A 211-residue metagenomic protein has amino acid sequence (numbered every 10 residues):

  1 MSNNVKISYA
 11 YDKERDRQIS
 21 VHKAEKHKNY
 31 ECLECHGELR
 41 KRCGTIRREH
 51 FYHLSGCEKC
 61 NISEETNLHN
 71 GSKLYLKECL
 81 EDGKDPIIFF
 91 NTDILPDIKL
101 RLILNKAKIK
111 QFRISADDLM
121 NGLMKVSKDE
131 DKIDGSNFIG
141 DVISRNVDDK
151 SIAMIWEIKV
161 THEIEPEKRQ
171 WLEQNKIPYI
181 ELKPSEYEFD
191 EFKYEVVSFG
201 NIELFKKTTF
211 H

Functional and structural regions predicted by a protein language model:
M1-G83: N-terminal cysteine/histidine-rich coordination modules
N3-N4, N29, N61, N67-N70 (+7 more regions): Detector for Asparagine
A10-Y11, N29-L33, N121-L123, D134-G135 (+1 more regions): A short linear-motif detector with a strong N-terminal bias
S20-H22, I87-I155: Active-site metal-binding core of divalent-cation-utilizing nuclease and nuclease-like domains
H50, I88-F89, Q111, S198 (+2 more regions): Intrinsic disorder/low-structure terminal segments
F51, N91-L95, K99, N175 (+1 more regions): A sequence-level detector of short, solvent-exposed, charge-rich linear segments
V126-G140, R145-H211: Long C-terminal interaction/binding lobes of large macromolecular proteins
